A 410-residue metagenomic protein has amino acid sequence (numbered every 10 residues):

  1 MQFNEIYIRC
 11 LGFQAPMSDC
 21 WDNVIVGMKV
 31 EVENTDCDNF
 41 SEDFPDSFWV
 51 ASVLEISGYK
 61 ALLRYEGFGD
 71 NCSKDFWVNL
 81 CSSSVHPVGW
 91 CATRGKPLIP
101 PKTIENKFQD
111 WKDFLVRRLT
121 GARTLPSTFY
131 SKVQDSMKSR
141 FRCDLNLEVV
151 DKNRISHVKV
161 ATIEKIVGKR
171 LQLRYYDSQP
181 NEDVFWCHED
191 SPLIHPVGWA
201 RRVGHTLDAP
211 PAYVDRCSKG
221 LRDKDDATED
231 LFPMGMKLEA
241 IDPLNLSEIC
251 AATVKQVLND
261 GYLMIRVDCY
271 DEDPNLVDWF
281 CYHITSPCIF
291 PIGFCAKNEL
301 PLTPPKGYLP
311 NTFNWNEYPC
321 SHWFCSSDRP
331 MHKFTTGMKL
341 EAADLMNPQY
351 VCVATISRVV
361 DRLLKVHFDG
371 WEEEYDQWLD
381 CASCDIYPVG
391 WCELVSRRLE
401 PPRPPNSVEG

Functional and structural regions predicted by a protein language model:
M1-G410: Eukaryotic chromatin- and chromosome-associated nuclear factors, especially histone mark writers/erasers/readers
